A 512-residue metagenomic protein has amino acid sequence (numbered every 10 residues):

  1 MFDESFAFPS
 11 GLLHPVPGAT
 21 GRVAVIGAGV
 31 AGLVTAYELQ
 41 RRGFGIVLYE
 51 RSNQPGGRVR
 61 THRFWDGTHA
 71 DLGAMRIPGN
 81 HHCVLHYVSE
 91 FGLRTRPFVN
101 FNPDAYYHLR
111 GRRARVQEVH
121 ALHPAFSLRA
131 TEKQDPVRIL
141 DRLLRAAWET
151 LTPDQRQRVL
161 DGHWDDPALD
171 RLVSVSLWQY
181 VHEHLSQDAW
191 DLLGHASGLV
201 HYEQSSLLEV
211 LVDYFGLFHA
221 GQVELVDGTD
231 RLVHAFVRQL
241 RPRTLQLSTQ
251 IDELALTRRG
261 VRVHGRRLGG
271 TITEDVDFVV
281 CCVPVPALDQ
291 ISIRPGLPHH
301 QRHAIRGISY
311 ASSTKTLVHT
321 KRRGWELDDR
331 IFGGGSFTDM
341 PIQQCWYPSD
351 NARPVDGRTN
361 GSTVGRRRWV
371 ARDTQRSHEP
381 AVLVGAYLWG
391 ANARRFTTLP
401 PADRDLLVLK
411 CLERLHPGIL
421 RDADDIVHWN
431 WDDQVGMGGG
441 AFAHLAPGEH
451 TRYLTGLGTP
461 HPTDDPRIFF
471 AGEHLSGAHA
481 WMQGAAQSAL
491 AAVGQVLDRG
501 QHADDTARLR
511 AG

Functional and structural regions predicted by a protein language model:
M1-L13, P17, G260, R266 (+4 more regions): Conserved flavin/dinucleotide-binding core of flavoenzymes
G21-L48: N-terminal Rossmann-like FAD-binding beta1-loop-alpha1 element of flavoenzymes
I26, Y49, T273-P286: Short hydrophobic core segments
Q40-W65: Glycine-rich FAD pyrophosphate-binding loop
T68-L143: Dinucleotide-binding Rossmann-like beta1-alpha1 core, especially the glycine-rich loop that anchors the ADP
W148-Q250, R258, D275, C282 (+4 more regions): Active-site/ligand-binding neighborhood in enzyme catalytic cores
A255-T273: Conserved beta-strand-loop-beta-strand element in the redox core of flavoprotein oxidoreductases
C281-H299, L317: Flavin (primarily FAD) binding-site architecture
